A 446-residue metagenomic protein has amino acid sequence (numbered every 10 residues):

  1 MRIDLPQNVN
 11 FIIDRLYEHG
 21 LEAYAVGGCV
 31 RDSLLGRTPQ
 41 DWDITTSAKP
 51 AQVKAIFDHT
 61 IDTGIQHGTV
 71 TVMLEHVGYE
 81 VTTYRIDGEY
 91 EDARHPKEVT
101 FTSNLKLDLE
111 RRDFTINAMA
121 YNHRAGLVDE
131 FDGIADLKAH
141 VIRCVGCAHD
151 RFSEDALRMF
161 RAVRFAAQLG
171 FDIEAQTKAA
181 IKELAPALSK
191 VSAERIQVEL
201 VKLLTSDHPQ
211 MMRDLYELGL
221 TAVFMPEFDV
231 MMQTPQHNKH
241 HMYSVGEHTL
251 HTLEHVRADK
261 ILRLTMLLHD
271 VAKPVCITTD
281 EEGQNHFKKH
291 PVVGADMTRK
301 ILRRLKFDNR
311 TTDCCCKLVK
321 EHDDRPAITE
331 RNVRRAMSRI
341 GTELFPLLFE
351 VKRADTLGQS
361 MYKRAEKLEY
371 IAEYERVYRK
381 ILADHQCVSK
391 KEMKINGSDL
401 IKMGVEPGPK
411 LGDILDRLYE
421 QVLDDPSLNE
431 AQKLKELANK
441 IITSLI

Functional and structural regions predicted by a protein language model:
M1-I446: Catalytic cores of the polymerase beta-like nucleotidyltransferase superfamily and closely associated nucleotide
